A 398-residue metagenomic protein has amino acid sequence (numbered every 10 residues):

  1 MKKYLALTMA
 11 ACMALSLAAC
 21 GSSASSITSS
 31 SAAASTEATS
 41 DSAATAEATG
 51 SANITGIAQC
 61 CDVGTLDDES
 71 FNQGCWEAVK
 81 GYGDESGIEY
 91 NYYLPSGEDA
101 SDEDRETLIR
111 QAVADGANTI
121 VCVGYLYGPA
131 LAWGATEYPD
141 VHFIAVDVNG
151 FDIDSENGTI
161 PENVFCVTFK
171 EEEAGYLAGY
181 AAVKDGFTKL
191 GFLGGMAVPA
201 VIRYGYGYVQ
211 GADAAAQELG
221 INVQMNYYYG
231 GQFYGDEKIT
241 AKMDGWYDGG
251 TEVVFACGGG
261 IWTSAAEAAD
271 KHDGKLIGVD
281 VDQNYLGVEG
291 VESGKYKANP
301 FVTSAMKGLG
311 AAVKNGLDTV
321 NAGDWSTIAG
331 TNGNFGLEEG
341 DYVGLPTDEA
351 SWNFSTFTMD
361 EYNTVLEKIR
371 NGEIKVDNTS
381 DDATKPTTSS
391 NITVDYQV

Functional and structural regions predicted by a protein language model:
M1-A11: Positively charged n-region of N-terminal signal peptides that target proteins for export
S16-A19: C-terminal motif of bacterial Sec signal peptides marking the signal peptidase cleavage site
G21-S23: Bacterial signal peptide processing site
S26-E37, D41-V398: A residue-level marker of the well-folded mature domains of exported/periplasmic proteins
